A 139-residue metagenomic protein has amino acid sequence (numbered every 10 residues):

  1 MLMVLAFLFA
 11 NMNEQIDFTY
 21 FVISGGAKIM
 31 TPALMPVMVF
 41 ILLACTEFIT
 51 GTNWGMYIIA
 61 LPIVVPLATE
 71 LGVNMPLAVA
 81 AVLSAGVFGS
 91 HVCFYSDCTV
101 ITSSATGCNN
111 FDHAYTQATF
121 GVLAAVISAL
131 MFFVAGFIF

Functional and structural regions predicted by a protein language model:
M1-D17, A33-C45, I49: Core transmembrane alpha-helical segments of multi-pass membrane transporters/permeases
A10-D17, T46-I58, F88-D97: Short helix-coil transition sites and intra-membrane helix breaks within transmembrane domains of multi-pass
M12-K28: Membrane-interface helix termini and inter-helical loops of multi-pass transporters
I23-T31, F111-Y115: Alpha-helical membrane-interface segments at transmembrane helix boundaries
G26-K28, L43-V87, A105: Membrane-interfacial helix-loop connectors
M38, L42-C45, V64, L123 (+1 more regions): Lipid-exposed faces of alpha-helical membrane segments in multi-pass integral membrane proteins
S84-F139: Juxtamembrane and boundary regions of transmembrane helices in multi-pass small-molecule transporters and channels
